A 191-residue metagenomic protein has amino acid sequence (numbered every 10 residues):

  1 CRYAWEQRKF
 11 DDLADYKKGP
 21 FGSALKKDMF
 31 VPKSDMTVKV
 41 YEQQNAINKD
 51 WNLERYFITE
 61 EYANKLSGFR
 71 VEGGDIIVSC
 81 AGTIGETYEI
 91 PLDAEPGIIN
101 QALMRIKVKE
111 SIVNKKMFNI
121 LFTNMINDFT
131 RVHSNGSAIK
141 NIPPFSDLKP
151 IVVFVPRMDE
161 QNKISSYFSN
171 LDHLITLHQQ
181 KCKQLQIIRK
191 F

Functional and structural regions predicted by a protein language model:
C1-E6, I151, R157-F191: Amphipathic alpha-helical segments with low aromatic content
C1-S23: Non-catalytic DNA-recognition/assembly elements of restriction-modification systems
D11-K17, K27-Y62, I106: DNA target-recognition patches
S23-F30, H133-N135: Short coil/turn segments at secondary-structure boundaries
P32, C80, P96-M104, G136-D159: A short glycine-rich beta-alpha junction/loop motif
V40-Q43, E54-T123: A short beta-sheet element
